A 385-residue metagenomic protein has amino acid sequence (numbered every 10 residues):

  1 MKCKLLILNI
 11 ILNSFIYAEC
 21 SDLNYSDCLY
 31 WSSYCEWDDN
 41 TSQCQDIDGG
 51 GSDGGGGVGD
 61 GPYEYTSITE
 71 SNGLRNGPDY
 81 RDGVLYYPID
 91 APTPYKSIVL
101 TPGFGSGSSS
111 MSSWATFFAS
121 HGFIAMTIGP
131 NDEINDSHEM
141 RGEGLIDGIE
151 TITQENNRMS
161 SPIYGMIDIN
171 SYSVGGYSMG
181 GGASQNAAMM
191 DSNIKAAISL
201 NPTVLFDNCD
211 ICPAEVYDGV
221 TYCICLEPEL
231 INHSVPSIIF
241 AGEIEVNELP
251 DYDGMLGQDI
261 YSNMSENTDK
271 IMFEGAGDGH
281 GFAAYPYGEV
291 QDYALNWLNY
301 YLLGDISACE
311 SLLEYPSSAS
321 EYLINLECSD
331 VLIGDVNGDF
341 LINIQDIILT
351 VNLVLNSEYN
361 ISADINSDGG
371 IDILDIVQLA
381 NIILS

Functional and structural regions predicted by a protein language model:
D22, D27-D46: Extracellular Cys-Trp
G51-T93: N-terminal cap/lid segment of alpha/beta-hydrolase-fold proteins
T93, E139-G182, M190: Gly/Ser-rich "nucleophile elbow"/oxyanion-hole loop immediately N-terminal to the catalytic nucleophile in hydrolases
P94-G103: Short beta-strand element of the alpha/beta-hydrolase
S109-I128: Short amphipathic alpha-helix adjacent to the substrate-entry channel of hydrolases
K195-A284: The feature captures the conserved acid-bearing segment of alpha/beta-hydrolase catalytic domains
N267-T268, A276-V331: Alpha/beta-hydrolase-fold serine-hydrolase catalytic core, especially in secreted/extracellular enzymes
C328-S385: Cellulosome-associated attachment modules in secreted, modular CAZymes
